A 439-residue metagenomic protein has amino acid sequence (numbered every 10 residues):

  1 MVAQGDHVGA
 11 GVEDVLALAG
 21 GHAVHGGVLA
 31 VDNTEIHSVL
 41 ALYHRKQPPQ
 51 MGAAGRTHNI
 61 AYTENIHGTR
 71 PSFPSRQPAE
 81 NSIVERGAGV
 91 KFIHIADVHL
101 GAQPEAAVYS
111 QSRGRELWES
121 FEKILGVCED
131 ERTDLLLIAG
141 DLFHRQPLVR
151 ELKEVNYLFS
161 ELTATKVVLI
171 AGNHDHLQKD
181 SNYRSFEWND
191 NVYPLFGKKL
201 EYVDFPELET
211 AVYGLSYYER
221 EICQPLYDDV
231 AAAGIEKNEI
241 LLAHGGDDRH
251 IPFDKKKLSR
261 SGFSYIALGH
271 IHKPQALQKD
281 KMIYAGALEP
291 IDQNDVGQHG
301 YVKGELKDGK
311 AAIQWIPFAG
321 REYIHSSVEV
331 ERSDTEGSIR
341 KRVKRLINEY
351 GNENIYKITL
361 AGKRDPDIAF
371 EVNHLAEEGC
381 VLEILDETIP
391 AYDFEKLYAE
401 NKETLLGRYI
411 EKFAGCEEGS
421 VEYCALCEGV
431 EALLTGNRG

Functional and structural regions predicted by a protein language model:
A3, V8-G11, L16-A19, A23 (+7 more regions): Short linear motifs in low-complexity or flexible loops
Y62-G89: Short, Lys/Arg-enriched N-terminal segments with co-localized hydrophobic residues within the first ~10-30 amino acids
E80-E154, L226, R438-G439: N-terminal active-site segment of His-dependent metallophosphoesterases
L135, H144-D292, Q298-G300: His/Asp/Glu-rich metal-coordinating catalytic cores of metallo-dependent phosphodiesterases/hydrolases acting on
Q275-T335: A conserved active-site cap/scaffold subdomain adjacent to cofactor or substrate pockets
K310-G439: Accessory, non-catalytic peripheral segments of nucleic-acid enzymes
